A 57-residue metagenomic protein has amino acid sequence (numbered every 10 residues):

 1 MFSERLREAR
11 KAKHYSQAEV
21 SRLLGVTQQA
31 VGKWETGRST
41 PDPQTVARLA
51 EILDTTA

Functional and structural regions predicted by a protein language model:
M1-A12: A short, Lys/Arg-rich alpha-helix, primarily the initiator
K11, R22, E51: Alpha-helical residues within the helix-turn-helix
Q17-A18, Q28, S39, A57: The DNA-contacting recognition helix of HTH DNA-binding domains and analogous helical DNA-recognition elements
L24-T40: Recognition helix of helix-turn-helix/homeodomain-like DNA-binding domains that insert into the DNA major groove
G25, Q44-A57: DNA major-groove recognition helix of helix-turn-helix/homeodomain DNA-binding modules
